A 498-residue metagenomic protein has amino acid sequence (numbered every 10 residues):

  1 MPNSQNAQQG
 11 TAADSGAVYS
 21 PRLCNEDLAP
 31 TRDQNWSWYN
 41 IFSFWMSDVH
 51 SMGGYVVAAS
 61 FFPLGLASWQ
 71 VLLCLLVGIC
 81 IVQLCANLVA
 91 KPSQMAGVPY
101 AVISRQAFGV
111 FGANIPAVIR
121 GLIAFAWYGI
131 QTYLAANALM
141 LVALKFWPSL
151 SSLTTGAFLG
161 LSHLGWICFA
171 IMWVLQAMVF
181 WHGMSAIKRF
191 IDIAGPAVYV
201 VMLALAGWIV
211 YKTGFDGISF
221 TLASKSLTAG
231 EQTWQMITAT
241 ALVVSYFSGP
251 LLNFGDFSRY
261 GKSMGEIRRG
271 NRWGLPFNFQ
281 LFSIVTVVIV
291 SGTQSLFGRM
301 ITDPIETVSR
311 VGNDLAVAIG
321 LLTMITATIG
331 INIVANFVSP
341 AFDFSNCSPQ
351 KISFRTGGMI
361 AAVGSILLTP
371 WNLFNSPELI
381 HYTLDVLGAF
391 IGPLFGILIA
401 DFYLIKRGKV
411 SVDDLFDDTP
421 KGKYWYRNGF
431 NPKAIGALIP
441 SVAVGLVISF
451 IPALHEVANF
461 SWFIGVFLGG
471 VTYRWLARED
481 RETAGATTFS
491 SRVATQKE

Functional and structural regions predicted by a protein language model:
M1-S68, M202-A206, K212-F215, S226-T240 (+2 more regions): Membrane-interface "cap" regions at the ends of multi-pass membrane proteins
V18-F108, G112-I115, F125, G249-P276 (+1 more regions): Transmembrane helix-boundary motif of multi-pass solute transporters/channels
T31, R355, L394-W475, E479 (+1 more regions): C-terminal membrane-solvent junction of multi-pass transporters and transport-like membrane proteins
W36-G54, C168-L175, A206-T213, S224-V287 (+2 more regions): Hydrophobic, membrane-embedded alpha-helices of multi-pass small-molecule transporters
G53, V77-A86, I119-Q131, P196-Y211 (+3 more regions): Selective recognition of specific alpha-helical transmembrane segments in multi-pass small-molecule
A117, L144-W181, P196-L205, M236-F254 (+3 more regions): Transmembrane alpha-helical segments of multi-pass small-molecule transport proteins
I119, I130-A136, I167-I209, L222 (+3 more regions): Membrane-interface loop-to-helix entry segments
T132, A136-K145, A197-S224, Y246-F247 (+3 more regions): Hydrophobic alpha-helical segments and their helix-loop junctions in multi-pass secondary transporters
